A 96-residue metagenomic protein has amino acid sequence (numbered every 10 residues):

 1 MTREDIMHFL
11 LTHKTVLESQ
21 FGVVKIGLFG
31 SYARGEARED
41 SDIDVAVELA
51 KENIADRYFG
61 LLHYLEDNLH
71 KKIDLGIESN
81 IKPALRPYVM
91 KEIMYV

Functional and structural regions predicted by a protein language model:
M1-K25, R34-E39, A50-V96: Catalytic core of pol beta-like nucleotidyltransferases
L28: Conserved histidines in hydrophobic membrane contexts and catalytic metal-binding motifs
S31: N-terminal beta1-alpha1 ligand-phosphate binding loop
